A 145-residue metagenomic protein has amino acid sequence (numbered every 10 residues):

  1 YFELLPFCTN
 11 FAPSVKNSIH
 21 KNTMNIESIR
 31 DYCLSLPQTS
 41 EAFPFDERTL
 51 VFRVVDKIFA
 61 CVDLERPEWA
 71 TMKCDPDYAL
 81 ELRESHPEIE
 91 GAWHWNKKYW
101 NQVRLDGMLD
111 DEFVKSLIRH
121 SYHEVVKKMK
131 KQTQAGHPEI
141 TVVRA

Functional and structural regions predicted by a protein language model:
F2, F7-A145: Charge-dense, helix-prone N-terminal extensions
